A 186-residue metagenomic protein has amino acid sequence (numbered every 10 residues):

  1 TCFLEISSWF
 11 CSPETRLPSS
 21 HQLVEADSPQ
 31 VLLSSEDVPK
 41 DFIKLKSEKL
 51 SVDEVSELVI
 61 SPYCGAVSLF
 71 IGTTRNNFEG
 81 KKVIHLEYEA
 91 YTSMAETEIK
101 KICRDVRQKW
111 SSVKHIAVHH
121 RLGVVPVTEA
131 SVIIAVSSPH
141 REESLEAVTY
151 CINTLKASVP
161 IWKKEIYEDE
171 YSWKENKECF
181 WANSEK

Functional and structural regions predicted by a protein language model:
I6-A130, S137-T149, N153-K186: N-terminal, polar/charged subdomain of small-to-medium soluble alpha/beta proteins
